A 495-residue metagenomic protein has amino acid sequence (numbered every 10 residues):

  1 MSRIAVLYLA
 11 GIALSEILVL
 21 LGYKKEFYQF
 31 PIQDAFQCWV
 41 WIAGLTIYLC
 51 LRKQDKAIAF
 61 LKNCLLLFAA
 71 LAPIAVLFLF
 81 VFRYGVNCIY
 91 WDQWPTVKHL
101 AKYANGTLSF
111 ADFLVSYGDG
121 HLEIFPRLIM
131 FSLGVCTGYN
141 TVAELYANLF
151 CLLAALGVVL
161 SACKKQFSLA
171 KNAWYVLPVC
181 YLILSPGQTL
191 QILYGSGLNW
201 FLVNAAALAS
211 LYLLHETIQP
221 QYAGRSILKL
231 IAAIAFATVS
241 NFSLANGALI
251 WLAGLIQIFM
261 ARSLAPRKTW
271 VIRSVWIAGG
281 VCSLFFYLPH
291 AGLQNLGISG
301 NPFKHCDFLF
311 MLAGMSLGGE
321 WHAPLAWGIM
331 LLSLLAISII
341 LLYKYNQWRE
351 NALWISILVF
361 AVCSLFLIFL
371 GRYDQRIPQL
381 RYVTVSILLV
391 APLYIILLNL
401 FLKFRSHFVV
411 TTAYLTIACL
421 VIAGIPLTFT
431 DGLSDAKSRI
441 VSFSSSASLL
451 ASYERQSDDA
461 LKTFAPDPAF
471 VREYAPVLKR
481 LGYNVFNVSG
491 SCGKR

Functional and structural regions predicted by a protein language model:
R3, Y212-T238: Short hydrophobic alpha-helices at membrane interfaces in multi-pass membrane enzymes
A5-Q29, Q33-W41, L45, K62-G120 (+7 more regions): Intrinsically disordered, polar/acidic, low-complexity terminal segments
G11-L21, V179-G187, A237-V239, G279-L288 (+2 more regions): Aromatic-anchored segments of alpha-helical transmembrane domains
I17-Q29, R83, L133, L184-Y194 (+4 more regions): Juxtamembrane "helix-exit" motif on the non-cytosolic side of transmembrane helices
E26-I42, D92, K171-I218, F242-L244 (+1 more regions): Membrane-interface micro-motifs in multi-pass membrane enzymes
W41-L49, G157-S161, A209-E216, I250 (+3 more regions): Transmembrane alpha-helices and membrane-interface helical segments of multi-pass integral membrane enzymes
N87-T107, Y194-G197, R273, F286-L312 (+3 more regions): Extracytoplasmic catalytic-loop and juxtamembrane helix elements of membrane-embedded, polyprenol/dolichol-linked
L228-I256: Membrane-interface alpha helices of multi-pass inner-membrane proteins
